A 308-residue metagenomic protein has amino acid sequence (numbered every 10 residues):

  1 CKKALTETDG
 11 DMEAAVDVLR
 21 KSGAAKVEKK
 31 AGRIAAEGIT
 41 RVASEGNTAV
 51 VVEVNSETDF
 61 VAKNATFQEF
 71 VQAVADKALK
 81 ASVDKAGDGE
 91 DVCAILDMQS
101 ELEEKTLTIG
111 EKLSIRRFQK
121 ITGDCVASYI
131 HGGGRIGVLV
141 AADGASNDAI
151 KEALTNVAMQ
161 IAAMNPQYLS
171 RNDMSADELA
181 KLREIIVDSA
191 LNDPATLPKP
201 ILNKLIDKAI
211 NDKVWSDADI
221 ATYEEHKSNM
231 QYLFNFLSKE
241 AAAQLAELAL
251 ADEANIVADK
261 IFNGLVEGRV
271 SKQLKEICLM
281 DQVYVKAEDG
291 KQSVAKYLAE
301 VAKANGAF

Functional and structural regions predicted by a protein language model:
K2-F308: N-terminal assembly/interaction segments in proteins that build large macromolecular machines
